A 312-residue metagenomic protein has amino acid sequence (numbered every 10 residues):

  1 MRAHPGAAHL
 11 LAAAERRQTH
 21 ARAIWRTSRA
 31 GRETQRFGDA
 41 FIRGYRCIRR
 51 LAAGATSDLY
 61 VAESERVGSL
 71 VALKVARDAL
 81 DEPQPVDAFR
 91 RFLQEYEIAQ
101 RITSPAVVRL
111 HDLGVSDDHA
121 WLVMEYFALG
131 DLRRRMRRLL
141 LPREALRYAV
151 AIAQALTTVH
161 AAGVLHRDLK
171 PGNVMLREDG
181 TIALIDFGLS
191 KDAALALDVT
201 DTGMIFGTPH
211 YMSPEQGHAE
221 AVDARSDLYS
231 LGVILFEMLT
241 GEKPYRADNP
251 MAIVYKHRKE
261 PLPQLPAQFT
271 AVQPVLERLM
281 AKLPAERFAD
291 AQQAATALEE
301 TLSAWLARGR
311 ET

Functional and structural regions predicted by a protein language model:
D58: Conserved N-lobe ATP-binding subsite of Hanks-type protein kinase domains, especially the beta3 VAIK lysine
R77-R101: AlphaC helix of the eukaryotic protein kinase fold
P83-Q84, D179-P214, H218: Activation segment of protein kinases
L113: Activation-segment/catalytic-loop signature of the eukaryotic protein kinase fold
D117-D131, R135: Conserved short submotifs of the Hanks-type protein kinase catalytic core that shape the nucleotide-binding pocket
Y148-A149: Activation segment signature within eukaryotic-like protein kinase domains
Q154-V164: Protein kinase catalytic-loop region centered on the HRD/HxD motif
